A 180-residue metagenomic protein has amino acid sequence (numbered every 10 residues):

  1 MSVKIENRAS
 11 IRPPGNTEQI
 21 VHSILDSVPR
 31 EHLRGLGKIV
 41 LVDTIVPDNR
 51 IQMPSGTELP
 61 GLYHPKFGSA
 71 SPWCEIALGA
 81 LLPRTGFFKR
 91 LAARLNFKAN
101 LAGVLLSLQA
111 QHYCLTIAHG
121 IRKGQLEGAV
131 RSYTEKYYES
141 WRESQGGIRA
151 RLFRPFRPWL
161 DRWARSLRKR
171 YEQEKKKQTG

Functional and structural regions predicted by a protein language model:
M1-E75, F88, Y171, K175-T179: A metal-dependent hydrolase signature that marks the N-terminal structural subdomain at the beginning of catalytic folds
E6, P14-G15, S140-G180: Long, well-structured alpha-helical subdomains associated with metal-dependent extracellular/ecto-lumenal hydrolases
T17, K98, A102, L126: Hydrophobic (often cysteine-bearing) scaffold residues that line and stabilize catalytic clefts of nucleotide/cofactor
A80-L95: Mid-chain, well-packed structural core segment of small domains
A99-T116: Active-site recognition of the HExxH zinc-binding catalytic motif
T116-A118, R122, E127, G147: Soluble, non-transmembrane catalytic domains of enzymes that act on hydrophobic metabolites at membranes
G124-S140: An active-site-proximal "capping" alpha-helix that borders the catalytic cofactor pocket
